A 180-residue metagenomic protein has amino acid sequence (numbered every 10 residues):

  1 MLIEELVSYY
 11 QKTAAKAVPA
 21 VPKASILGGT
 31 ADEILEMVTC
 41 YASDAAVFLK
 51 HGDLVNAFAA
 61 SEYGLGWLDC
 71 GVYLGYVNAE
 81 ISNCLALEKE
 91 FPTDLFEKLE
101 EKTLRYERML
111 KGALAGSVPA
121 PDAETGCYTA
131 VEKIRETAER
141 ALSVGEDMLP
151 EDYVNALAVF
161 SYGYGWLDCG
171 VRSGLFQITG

Functional and structural regions predicted by a protein language model:
M1-G180: Long, charged/polar, soluble alpha-helical segments
